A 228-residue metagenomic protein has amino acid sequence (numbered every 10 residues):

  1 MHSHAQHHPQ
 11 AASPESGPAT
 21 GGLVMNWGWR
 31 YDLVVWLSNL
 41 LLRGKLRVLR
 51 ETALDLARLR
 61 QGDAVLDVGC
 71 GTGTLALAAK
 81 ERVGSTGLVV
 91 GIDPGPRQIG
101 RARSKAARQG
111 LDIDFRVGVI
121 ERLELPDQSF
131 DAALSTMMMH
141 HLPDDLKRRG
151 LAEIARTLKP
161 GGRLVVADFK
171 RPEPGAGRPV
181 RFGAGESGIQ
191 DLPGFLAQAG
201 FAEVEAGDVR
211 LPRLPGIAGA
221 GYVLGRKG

Functional and structural regions predicted by a protein language model:
H2-A57, T74: Conserved class I S-adenosyl-L-methionine
E15-L23, L37-S38, L42, R163-L224: C-terminal alpha-helical "lid/dimerization" subdomain adjacent to the S-adenosyl-L-methionine
D55-R60, E81-R82, L123: Glycine-rich helix-loop-beta junction characteristic of Rossmann-like nucleotide cofactor-binding loops
L66-R122: Class I SAM-dependent methyltransferase SAM/SAH-binding core
S85-T86, L158-R163: Short glycine-dipeptide loop
E121-A132: A short acidic, Gly/Pro-enriched loop at the edge of an enzyme's catalytic core that lines a small-molecule cofactor
A132-D145: A short SAM/SAH-binding and catalytic strip from SAM-dependent methyltransferases
R148-P160: A short glycine-rich, Lys/Arg-flanked "PGG" loop and its adjoining helix->strand segment in the class I
